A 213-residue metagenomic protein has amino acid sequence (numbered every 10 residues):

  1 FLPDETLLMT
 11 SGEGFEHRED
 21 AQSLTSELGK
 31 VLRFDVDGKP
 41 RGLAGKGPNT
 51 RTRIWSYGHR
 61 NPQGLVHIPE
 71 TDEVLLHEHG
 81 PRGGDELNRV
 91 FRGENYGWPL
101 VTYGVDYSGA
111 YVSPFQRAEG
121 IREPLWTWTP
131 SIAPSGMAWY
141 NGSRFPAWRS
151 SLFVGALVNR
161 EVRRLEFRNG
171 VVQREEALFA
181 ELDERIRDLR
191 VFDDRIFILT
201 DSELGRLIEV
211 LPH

Functional and structural regions predicted by a protein language model:
D4-L8, E13-E176, E184, D194-I198 (+1 more regions): Beta-propeller domain segments
L189: Short alpha-helical "switch" segments that flank and position catalytic residues in signal-transduction proteins
